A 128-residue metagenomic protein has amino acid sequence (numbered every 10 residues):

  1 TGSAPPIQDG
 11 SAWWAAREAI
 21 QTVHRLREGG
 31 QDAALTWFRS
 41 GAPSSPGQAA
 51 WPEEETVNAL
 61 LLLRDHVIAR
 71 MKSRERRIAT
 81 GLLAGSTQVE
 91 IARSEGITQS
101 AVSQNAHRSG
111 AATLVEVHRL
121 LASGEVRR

Functional and structural regions predicted by a protein language model:
T1-R128: Regulatory and interdomain segments flanking nucleotide-handling catalytic cores in signaling/defense enzymes
